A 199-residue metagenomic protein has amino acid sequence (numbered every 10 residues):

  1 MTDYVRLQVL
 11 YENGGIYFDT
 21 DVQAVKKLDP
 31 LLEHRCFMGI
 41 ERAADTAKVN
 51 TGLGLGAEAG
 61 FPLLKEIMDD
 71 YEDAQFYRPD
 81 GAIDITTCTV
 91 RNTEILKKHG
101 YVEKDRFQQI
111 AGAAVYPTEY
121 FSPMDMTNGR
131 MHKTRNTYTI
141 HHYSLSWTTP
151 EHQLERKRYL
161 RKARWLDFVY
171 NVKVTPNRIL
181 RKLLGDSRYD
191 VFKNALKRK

Functional and structural regions predicted by a protein language model:
M1-F18: A conserved donor-nucleotide-binding helix/loop in the catalytic core of Leloir-type glycosyltransferases
M1-T2, T20-K199: Glycosyltransferase-associated regions of secretory-pathway enzymes, highlighting luminal stem/catalytic domains
